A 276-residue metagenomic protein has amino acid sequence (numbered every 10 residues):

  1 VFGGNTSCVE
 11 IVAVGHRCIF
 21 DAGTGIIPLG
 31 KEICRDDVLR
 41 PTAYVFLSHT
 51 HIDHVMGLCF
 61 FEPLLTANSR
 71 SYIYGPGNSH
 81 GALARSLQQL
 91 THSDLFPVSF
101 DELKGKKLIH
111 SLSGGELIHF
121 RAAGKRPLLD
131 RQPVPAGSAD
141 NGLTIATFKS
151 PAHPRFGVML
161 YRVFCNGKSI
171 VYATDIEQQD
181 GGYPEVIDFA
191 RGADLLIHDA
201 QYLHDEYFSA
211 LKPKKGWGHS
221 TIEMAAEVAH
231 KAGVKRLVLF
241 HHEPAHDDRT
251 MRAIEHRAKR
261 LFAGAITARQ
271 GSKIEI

Functional and structural regions predicted by a protein language model:
V1, P28, D175-G181: Short gly/ser/thr-rich secondary-structure transition/capping motifs
V1-I170, M251-I276: Binuclear metal-dependent hydrolase catalytic cores
A13, G75, T174, H241-P244: Short glycine-centered, acidic/aromatic-flanked micro-motifs in structured strand/loop junctions that mark active-site
F164-S169, E177-Q270: Cap/insert and terminal regions of metallo-dependent hydrolase folds
